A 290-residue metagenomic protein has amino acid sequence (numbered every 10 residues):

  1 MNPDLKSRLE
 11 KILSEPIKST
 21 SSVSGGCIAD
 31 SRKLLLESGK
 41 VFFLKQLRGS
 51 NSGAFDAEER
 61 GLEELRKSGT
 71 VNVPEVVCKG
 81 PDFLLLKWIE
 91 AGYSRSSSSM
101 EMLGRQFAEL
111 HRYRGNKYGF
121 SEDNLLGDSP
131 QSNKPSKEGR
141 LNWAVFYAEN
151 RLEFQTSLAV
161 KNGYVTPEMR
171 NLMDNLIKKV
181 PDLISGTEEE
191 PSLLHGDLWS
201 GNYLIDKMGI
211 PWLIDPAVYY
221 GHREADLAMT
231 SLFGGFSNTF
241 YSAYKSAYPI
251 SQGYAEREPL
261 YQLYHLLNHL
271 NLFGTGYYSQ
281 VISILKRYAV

Functional and structural regions predicted by a protein language model:
M1-E15, H269, G276-V290: Regulatory N- and C-terminal appendages and interdomain linkers associated with kinase/kinase-like NTP transferase
M1-K11, G115-L193: An alpha-helical support segment within catalytic cores of ATP-dependent transferases
S21-V145: ATP-binding pocket architecture of kinase catalytic cores
G69, H111-Y118, A159, I184 (+2 more regions): A general structural signal marking secondary-structure boundaries and capping sites
P81-M100, R112, E149-E153, S157-K161 (+2 more regions): A glycine-centered beta->alpha junction motif in the catalytic cores of kinase/phosphotransferase enzymes
P135-A148, S157, T187-L193, S200 (+3 more regions): Active-site Asp-x-Gly
